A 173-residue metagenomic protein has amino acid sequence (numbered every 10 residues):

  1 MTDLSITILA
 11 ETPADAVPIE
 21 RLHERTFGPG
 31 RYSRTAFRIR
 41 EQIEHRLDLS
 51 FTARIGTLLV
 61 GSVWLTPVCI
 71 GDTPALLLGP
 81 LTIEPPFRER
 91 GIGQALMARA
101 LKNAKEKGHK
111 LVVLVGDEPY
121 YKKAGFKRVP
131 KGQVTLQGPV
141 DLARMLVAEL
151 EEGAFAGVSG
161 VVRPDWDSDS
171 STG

Functional and structural regions predicted by a protein language model:
I6-I19: A short beta-loop-alpha structural element at the N-terminal edge of CoA-dependent acyl/N-acetyltransferase catalytic
A16, E24-P67: Active-site rim helix/loop that mediates acceptor-substrate recognition in acyltransferases
G56-T57, P86, E149-A154: Short loop segments at secondary-structure junctions
L58, E84-A95, E106-K107, K123-A124: Conserved glycine-rich acetyl-CoA-binding loop
V68-L78, R88: A conserved beta-turn-beta hairpin within the catalytic core of GNAT-like acetyltransferases that forms part
L78, I83, E89-K102, L114: Conserved acetyl-CoA-binding loop-helix of GNAT-fold acetyltransferases
E106-K110, V115-D141: Conserved active-site alpha-helix within GNAT-family acetyltransferase domains
T135-G173: C-terminal "cap" of GNAT-fold acetyltransferases
